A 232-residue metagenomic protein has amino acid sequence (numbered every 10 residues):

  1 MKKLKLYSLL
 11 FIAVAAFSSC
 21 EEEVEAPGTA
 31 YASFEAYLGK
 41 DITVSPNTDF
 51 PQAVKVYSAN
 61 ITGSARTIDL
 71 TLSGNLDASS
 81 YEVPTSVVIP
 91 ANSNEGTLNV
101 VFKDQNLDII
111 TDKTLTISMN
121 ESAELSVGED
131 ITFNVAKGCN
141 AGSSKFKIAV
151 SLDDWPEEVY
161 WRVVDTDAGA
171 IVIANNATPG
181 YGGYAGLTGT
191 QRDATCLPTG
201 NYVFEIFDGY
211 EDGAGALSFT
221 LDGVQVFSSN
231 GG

Functional and structural regions predicted by a protein language model:
M1-S8: Bacterial N-terminal signal peptides that target proteins for export
L4, E21-K145: Acidic/polar, low-complexity intrinsically disordered N-terminal segments immediately downstream of a Sec signal
A13: Surface-exposed interaction regions that form or flank ligand-binding interfaces
A16-S19: C-terminal motif of bacterial Sec signal peptides marking the signal peptidase cleavage site
I68, D130-G232: Loop and turn regions of beta-sandwich accessory domains that flank beta-strands and are enriched in small/polar
